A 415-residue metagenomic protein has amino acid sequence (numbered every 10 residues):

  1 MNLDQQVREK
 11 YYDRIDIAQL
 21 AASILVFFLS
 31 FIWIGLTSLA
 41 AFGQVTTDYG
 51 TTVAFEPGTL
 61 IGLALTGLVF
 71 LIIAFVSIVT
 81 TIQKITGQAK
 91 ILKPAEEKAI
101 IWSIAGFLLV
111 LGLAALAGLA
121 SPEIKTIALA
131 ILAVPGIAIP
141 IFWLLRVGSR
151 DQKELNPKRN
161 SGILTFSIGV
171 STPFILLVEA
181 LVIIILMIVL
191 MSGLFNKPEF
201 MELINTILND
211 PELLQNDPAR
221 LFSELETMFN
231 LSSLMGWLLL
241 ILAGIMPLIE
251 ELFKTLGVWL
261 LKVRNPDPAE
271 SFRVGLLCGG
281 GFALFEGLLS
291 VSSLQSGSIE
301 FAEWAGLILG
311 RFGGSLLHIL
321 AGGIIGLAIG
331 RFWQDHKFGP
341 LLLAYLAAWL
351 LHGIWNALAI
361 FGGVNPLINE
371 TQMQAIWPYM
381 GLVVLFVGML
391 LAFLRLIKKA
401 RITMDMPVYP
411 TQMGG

Functional and structural regions predicted by a protein language model:
M1-G415: Hydrophobic alpha-helical segments at protein termini of multi-pass membrane proteins
